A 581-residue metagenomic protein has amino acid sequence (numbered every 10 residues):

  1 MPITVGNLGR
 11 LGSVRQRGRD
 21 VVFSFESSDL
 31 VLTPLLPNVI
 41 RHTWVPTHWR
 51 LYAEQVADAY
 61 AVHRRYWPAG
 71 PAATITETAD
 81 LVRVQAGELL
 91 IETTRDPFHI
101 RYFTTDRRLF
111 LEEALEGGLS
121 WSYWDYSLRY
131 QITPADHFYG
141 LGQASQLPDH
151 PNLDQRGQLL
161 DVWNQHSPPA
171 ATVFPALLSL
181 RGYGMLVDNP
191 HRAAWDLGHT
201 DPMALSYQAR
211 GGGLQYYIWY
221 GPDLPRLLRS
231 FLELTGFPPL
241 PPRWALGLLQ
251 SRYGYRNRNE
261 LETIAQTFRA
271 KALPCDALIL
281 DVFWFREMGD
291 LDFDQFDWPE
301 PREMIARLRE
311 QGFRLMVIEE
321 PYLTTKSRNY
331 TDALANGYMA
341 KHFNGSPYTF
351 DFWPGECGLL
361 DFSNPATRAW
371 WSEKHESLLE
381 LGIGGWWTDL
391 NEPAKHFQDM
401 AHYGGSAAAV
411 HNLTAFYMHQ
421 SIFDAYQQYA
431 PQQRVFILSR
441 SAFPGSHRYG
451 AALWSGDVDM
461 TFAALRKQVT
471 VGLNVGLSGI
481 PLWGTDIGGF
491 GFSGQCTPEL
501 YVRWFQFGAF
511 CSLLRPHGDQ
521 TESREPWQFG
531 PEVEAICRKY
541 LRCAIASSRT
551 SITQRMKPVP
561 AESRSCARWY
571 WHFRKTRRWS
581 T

Functional and structural regions predicted by a protein language model:
M1-W244, S251-Y253, R258-Q266, A277 (+5 more regions): N-terminal accessory segment at the very beginning of proteins
P2-V5, G12, Q158-L160, P526-T581: Glycan-recognition and catalytic regions of carbohydrate-active enzymes
E54-R64, E112, P274-C537, F573-T576: Aromatic- and carboxylate-enriched substrate-binding clefts and catalytic-loop regions of carbohydrate-active enzymes
Q165, Y216-Y220, Q250-N257, L360 (+5 more regions): Generic alpha-helical structural element
V187-N189, D196-H199, R229, Y449-G450 (+3 more regions): Short conserved micro-motifs at the rims of enzyme active sites and ligand-binding pockets
S230, T263, T267, A366 (+4 more regions): A non-catalytic, amphipathic alpha-helix used as a structural packing/dimerization or gating element in enzyme scaffolds
F237-S251, S346-L359: N-terminal small/glycine-rich loop or linker at the start of catalytic domains across soluble metabolic enzymes
